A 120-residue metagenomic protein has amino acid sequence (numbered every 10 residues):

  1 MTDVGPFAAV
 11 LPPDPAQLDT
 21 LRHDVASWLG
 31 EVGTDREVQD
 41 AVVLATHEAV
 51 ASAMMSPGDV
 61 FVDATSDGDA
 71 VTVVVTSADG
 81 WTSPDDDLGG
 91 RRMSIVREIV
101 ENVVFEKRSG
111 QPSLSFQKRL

Functional and structural regions predicted by a protein language model:
M1-A41: Bergerat-fold GHKL ATPase/HATPase_c domain
M1-A8, A53-L120: Conserved beta-strand-loop-beta-strand hairpin that lines the nucleotide-binding pocket of ATP/GTP-utilizing enzymes
W28, T46-V50, L114-F116: Long, contiguous hydrophobic alpha-helical segments, chiefly transmembrane helices and signal peptides
L29-G33, D40-A45, V71-V73, T82-D86: A generic short-segment signal for beta-strand/edge and adjacent turn/coil regions
R36-V60: Conserved ATP-binding N-box helix of the HATPase_c
